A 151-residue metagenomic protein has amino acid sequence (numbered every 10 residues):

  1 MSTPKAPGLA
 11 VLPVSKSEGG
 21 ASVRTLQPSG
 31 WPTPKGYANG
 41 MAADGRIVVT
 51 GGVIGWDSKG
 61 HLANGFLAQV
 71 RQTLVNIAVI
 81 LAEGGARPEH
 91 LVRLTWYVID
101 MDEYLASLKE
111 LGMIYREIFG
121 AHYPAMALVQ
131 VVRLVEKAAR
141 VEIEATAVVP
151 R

Functional and structural regions predicted by a protein language model:
M1-V92, V98-R151: N-terminal presequence-like segments and the immediate start of the first folded domain
